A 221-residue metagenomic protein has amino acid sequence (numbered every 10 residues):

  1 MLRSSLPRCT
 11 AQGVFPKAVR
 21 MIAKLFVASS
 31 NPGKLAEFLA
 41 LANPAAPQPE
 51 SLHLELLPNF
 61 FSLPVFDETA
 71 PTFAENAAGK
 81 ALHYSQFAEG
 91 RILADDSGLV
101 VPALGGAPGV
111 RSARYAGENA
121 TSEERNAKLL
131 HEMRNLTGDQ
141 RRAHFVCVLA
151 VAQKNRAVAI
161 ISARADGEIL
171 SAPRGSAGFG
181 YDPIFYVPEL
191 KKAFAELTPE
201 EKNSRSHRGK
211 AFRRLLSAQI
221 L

Functional and structural regions predicted by a protein language model:
S4-S5: Serine residues within intrinsically disordered or low-complexity segments
Q12-R20: Short, Lys/Arg-enriched N-terminal segments with co-localized hydrophobic residues within the first ~10-30 amino acids
I22-F26, G33-L221: Anionic-ligand binding patches
